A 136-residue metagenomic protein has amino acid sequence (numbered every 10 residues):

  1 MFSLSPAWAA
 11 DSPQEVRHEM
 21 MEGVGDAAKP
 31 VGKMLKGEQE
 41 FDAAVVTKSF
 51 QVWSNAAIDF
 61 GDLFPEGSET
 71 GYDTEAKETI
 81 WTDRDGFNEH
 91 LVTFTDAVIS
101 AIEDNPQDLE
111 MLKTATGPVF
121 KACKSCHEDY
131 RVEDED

Functional and structural regions predicted by a protein language model:
S3-A9: Sec/Tat signal peptide C-region and signal peptidase I cleavage site
A10-D136: Sequence context surrounding c-type heme c attachment/ligation sites in exported
